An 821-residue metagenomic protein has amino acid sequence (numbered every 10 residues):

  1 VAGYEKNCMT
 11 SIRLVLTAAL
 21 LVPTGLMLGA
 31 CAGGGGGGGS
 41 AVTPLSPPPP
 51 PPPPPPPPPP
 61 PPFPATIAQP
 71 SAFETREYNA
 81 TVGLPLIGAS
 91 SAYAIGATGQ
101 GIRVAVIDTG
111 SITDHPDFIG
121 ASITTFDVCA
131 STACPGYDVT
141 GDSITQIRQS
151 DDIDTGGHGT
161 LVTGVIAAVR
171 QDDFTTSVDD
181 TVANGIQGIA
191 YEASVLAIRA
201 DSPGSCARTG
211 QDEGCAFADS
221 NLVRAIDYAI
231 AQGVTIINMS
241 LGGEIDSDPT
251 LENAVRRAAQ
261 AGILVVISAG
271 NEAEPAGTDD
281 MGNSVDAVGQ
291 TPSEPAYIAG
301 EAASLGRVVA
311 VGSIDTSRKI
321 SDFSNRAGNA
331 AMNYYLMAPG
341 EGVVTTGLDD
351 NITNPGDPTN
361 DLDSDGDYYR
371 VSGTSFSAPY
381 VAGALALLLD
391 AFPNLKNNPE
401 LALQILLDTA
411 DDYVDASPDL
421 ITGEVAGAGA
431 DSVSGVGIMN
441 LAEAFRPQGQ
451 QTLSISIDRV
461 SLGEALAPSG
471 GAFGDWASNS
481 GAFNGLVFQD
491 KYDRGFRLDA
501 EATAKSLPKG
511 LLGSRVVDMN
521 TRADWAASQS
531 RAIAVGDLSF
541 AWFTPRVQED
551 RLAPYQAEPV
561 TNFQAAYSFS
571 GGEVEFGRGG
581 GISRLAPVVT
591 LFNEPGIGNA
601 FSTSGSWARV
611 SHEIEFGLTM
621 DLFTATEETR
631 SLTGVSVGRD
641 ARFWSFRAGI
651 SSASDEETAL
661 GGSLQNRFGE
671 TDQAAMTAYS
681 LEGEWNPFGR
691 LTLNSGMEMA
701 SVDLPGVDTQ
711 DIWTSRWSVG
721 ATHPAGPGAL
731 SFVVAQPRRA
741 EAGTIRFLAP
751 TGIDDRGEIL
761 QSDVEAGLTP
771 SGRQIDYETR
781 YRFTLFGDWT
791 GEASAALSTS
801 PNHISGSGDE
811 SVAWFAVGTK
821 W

Functional and structural regions predicted by a protein language model:
A32-P44, F63, T98-G99, V169 (+4 more regions): Substrate-binding/access-modulating region of protease and related hydrolase catalytic domains
P62-S194, S202-E213, F217, R224 (+2 more regions): Active-site core segment of subtilase-fold serine proteases
A80-V82, D227, I236-N238, R307-A310 (+2 more regions): C-terminal subdomain of the subtilisin-like protease fold in secreted/lumenal serine endopeptidases
D108, C129, A296-A386: Extracellular S/T/G-rich loop segment that most often corresponds to the catalytic His/Ser-adjacent loop
T163-I166, R170-Q171, I198-D201, T235 (+1 more regions): Hydrolase catalytic cores
R546, R578-R584, L622-E628, I650-E656 (+4 more regions): Transmembrane beta-strands of outer-membrane beta-barrel pores
G571-E575, I614-L622, R642-G649, S654-E657 (+3 more regions): Repeated loop/turn-to-beta-strand initiation elements of outer-membrane beta-barrel proteins
A725, A729, T779, F783 (+1 more regions): Outer-membrane beta-barrel "beta-signal"
